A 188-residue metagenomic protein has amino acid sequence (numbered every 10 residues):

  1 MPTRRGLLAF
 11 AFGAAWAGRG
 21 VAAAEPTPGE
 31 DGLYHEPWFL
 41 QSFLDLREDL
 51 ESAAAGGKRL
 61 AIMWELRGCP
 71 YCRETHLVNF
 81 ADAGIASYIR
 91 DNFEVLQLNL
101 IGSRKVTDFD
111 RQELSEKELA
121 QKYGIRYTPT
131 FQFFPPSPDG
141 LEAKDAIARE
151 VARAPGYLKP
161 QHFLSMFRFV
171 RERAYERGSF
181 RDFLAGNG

Functional and structural regions predicted by a protein language model:
G6-A24: N-terminal export signals
A24-F39: N-proximal helix/coil linker or "cap" segments that precede and/or mark the start of modular domains
S42-K58: A short beta-strand-turn-helix
G56-C69: Short active-site neighborhood of thiol/selenol oxidoreductases, capturing the structured segment around
R73-Y88: Typically the conserved alpha-helix immediately C-terminal to a functionally engaged Cys/Sec in thioredoxin-like
A86-L114: Thiol-based oxidoreductase modules, predominantly thioredoxin-like and allied folds used for disulfide exchange
E116-Q132: Structural micro-motif
Y127, P135-Y175: Non-catalytic, surface beta->alpha helical segment in thiol-disulfide oxidoreductase systems
